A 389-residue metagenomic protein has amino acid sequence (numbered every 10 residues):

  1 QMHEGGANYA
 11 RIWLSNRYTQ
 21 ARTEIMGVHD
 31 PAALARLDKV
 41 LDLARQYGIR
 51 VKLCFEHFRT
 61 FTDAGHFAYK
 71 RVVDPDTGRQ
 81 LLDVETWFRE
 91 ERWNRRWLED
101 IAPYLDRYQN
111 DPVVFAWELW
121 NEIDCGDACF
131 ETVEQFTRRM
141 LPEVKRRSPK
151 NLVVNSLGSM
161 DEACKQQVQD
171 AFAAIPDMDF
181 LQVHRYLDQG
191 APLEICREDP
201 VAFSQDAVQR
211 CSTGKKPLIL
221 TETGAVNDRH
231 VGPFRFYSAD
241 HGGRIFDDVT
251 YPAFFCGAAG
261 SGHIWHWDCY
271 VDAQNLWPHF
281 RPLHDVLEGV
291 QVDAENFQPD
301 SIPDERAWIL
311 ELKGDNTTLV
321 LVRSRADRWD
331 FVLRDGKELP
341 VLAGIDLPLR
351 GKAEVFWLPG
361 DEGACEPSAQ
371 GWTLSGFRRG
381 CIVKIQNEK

Functional and structural regions predicted by a protein language model:
Q1-F180, H184-P192, V201-F203, T213-G214: Active-site mouth of glycoside hydrolases
A21, G126, G190, H230 (+2 more regions): Intrinsically disordered, low-complexity acidic/polar segments
T23-E24, V154-S156, A191-R197, L287-S301: Short, charged, low-hydrophobicity "junction" segments
H29-A33, E134, Q169, E198-F203 (+2 more regions): Glycine-rich, flexible loop segments associated with nucleotide phosphate handling
P149-L152, I175-V271, P278: Catalytic-core region of carbohydrate-active enzymes that cleave or remodel glycosidic bonds
K215-L218, V226-D228, G242-C365, F377-E388: Aromatic- and carboxylate-lined catalytic core of secreted/periplasmic carbohydrate-active enzymes
Q370-W372: Short strand-edge motifs at loop-to-beta-strand transitions and within beta-strands of extracellular beta-rich domains
